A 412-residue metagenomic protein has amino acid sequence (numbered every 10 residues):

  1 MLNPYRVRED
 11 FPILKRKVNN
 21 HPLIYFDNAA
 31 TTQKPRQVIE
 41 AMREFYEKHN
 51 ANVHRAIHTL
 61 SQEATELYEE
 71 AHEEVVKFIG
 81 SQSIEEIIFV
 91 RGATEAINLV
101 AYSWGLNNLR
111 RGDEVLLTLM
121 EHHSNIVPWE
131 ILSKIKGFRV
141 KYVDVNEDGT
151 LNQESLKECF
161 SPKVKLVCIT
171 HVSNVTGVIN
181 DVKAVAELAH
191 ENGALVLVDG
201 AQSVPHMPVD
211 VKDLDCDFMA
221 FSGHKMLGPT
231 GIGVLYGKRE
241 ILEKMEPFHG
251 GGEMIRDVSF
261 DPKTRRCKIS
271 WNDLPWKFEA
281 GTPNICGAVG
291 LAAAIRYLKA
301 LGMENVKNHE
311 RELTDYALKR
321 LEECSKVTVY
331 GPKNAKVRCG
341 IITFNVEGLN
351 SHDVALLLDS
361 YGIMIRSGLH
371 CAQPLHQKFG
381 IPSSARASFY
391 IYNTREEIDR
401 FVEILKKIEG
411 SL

Functional and structural regions predicted by a protein language model:
M1-L412: Pyridoxal 5′-phosphate
